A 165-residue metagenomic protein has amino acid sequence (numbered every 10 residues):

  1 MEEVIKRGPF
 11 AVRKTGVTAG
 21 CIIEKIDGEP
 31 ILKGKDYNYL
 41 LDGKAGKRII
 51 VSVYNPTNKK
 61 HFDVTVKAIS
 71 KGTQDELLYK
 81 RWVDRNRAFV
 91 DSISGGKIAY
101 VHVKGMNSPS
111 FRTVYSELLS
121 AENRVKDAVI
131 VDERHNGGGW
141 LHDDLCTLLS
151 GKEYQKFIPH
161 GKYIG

Functional and structural regions predicted by a protein language model:
M1-I22, L40: PDZ/PDZ-like domain micro-motif
K6-P9, E29-G165: Cleft-lining beta-strand/loop regions that shape enzyme active-site pockets
